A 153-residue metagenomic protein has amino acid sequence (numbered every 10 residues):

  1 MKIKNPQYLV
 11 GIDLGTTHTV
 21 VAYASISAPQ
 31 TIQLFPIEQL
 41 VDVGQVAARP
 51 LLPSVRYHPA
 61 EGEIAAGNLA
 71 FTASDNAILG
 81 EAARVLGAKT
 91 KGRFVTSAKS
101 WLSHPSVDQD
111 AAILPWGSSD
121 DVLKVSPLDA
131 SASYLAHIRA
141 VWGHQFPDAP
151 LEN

Functional and structural regions predicted by a protein language model:
K2-I32: Gly/Thr-rich phosphate-binding beta-strand-loop-beta motif of the actin/hexokinase/Hsp70
S27, Q33-N153: Phosphate-binding loop and its immediate beta->loop->alpha context in nucleotide/phosphate-handling enzymes
